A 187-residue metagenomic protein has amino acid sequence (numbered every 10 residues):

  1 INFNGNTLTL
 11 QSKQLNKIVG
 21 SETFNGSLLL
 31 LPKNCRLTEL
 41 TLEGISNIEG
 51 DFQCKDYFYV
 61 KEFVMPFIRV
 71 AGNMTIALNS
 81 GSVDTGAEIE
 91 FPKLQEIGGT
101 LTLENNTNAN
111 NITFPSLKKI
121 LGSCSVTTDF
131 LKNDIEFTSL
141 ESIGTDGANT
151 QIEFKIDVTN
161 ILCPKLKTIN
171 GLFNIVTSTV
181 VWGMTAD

Functional and structural regions predicted by a protein language model:
I1-A87, G98-N110, L121-N133, S142-D187: Concave beta-strand-loop units of leucine-rich repeat
